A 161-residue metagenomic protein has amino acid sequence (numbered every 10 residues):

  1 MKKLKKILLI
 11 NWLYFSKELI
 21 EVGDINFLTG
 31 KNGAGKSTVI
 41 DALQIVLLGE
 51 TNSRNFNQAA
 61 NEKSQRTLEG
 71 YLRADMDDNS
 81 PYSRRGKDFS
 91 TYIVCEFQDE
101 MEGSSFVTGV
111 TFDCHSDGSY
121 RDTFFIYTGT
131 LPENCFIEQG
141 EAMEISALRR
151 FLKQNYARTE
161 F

Functional and structural regions predicted by a protein language model:
M1-F161: Extreme N-terminal "head/tail" segments of very large remodeling/mechanoenzyme assemblies
